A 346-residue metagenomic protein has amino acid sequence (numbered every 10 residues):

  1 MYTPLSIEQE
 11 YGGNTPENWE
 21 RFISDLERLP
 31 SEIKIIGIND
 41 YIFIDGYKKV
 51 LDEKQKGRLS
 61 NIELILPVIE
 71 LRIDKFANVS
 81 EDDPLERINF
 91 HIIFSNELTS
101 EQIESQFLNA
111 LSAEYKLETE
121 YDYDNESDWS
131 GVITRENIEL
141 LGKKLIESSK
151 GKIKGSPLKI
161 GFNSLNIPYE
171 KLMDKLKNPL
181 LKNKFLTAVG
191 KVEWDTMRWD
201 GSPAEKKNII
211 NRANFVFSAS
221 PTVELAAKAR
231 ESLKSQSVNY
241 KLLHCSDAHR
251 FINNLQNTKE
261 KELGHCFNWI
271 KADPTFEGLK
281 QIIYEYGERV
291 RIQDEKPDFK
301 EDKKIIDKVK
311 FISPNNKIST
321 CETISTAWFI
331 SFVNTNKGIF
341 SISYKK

Functional and structural regions predicted by a protein language model:
M1, I33-G37, S164-L165, K175-L176: Extended, solvent-exposed polar beta/coil surface segments
M1-I35, I44-L66, L71-E101, N183-F185 (+1 more regions): Charged catalytic cores and adjacent phosphate/nucleic-acid-binding surfaces used for phosphate/nucleic-acid chemistry
E20, N166-K171: Active-site glycine-rich loop that binds ribose-phosphate moieties when present
D40: Nucleotide-cofactor and metal-assisted catalytic machinery
H91-I167: Low-complexity, serine/threonine/proline-enriched polar segments
I153, S164, K177-F185, E193: Non-catalytic protein-protein interaction scaffold segments in large eukaryotic complex-forming proteins
K171-K177, D200-E205: Short secondary-structure capping micro-motifs at structural edges
